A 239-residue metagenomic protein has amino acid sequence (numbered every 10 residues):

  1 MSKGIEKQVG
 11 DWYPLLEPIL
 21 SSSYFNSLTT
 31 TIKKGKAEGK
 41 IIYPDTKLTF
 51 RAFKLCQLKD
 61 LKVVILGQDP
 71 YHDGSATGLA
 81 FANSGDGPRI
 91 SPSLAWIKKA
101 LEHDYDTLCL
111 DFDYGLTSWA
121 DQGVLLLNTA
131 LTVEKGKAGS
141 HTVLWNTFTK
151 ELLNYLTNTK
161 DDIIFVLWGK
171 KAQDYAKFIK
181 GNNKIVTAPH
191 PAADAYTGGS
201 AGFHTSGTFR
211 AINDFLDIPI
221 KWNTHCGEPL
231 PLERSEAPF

Functional and structural regions predicted by a protein language model:
K3-E17: Generic N-terminal amphipathic, Lys/Arg-enriched alpha-helix
K7, P18-I164, K171-I179, K184-P189 (+4 more regions): A polyanion-binding, active-site-adjacent surface
P229-F239: Acidic, gly/ser/pro-rich intrinsically disordered tails
